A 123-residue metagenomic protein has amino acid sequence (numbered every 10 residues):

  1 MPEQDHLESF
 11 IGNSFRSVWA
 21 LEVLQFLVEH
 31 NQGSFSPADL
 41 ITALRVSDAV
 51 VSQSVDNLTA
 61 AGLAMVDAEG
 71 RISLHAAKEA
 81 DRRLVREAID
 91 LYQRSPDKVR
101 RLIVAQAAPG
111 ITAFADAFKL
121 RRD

Functional and structural regions predicted by a protein language model:
M1-E22: Short alpha-helical segments that sit at the start of domains
N13-S17, V28-G33: Short helix-capping/hinge SLiMs at alpha-helix to coil transitions
N13-W19, A68-D90: Short, cationic-aromatic polyanion-contact patches
V23, G33-A43: Short acidic, hydrophobic short linear motifs in intrinsically disordered regions
R45-A61: Short amphipathic alpha-helical interaction segments
T59-R71: A short, conserved structural fragment
R83-L84, A88-I103: Nucleic-acid-binding surface
D97-D123: Exposed, interaction-prone assembly regions rather than primary DNA-binding/catalytic cores
